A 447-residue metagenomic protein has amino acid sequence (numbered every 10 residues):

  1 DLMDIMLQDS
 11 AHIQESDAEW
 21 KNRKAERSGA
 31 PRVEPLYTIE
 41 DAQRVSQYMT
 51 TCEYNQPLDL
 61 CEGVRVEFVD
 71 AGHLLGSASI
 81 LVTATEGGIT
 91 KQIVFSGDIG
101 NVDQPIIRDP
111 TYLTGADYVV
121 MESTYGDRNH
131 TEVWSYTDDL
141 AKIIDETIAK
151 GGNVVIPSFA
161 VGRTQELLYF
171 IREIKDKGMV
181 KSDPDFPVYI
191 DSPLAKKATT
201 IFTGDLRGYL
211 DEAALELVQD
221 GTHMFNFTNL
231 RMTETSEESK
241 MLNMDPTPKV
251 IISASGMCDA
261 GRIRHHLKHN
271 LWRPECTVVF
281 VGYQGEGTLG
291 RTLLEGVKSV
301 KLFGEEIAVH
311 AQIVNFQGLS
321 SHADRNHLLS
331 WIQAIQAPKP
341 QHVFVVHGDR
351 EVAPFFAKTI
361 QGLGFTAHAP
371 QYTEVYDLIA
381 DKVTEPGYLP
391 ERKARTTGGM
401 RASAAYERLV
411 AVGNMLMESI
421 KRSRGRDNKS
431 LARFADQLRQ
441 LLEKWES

Functional and structural regions predicted by a protein language model:
D1-E166, F170-P187, G208, E212: His/Asp/Glu-rich metal-coordinating catalytic cores of metallo-dependent phosphodiesterases/hydrolases acting on
H12, V64-F68, I201-Y209, L329-W331 (+1 more regions): Short, surface-exposed amphipathic charged segments that create phosphate/polyanion-binding patches used for binding
I13-A18, L206-Q219, K301, T384-R408: A polyampholytic, Gly/Pro-enriched intrinsically disordered region
L74, G97-I99, S123-T124, F159-V161 (+5 more regions): Active-site metal-binding loops of divalent metal-dependent hydrolases
I143-T288, V300-K301, V352-P354, T359-L363 (+2 more regions): Hard-cation-handling environments
R273, V345-R392: C-terminal, active-site-flanking charged/polar segments
K301-A334: Generic long, charged, amphipathic alpha-helical segments
T373-S430: Charged, amphipathic alpha-helical linkers/stalks
